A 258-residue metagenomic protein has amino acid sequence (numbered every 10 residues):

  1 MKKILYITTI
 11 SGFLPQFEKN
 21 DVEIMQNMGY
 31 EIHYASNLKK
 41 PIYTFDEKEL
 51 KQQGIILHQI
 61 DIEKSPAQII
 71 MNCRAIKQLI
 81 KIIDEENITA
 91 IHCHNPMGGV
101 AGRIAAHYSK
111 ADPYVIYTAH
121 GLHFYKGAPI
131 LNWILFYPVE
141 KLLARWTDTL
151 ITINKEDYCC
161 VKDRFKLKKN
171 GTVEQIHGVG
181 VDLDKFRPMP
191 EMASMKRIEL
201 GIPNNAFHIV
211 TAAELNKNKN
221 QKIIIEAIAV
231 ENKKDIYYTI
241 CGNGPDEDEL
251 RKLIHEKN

Functional and structural regions predicted by a protein language model:
L5-M71, E156-V173, G244-D246: N-terminal strand-loop element at the rim of the active site of nucleotide-sugar-dependent glycosyltransferases
P15-N20, F207-V230, P245-R251: A conserved mid-protein helix/loop that constitutes part of the nucleotide-sugar donor-binding site
F17, I70-K77, P113-Y114, F124-W146 (+1 more regions): Nucleotide-sugar donor phosphate/pyrophosphate-binding loop at the beta->alpha transition of glycosyltransferases
S36-I42, G180, A212-N218, Y237-R251: Glycosyltransferase donor-sugar binding loop
E47-K48, Q78, R187-I202, H255: A short helix/loop element that forms part of the nucleotide-sugar donor recognition site in Leloir-type
H58, K141-M192: Donor nucleotide-sugar binding/catalytic pocket of nucleotide-sugar-dependent glycosyltransferases
C93-G98, A119: Short His-centered aromatic/hydrophobic patch
R251-N258: Nucleotide-activated donor-binding/catalytic signature segment of Leloir-type glycosyltransferases, i.e., the conserved
